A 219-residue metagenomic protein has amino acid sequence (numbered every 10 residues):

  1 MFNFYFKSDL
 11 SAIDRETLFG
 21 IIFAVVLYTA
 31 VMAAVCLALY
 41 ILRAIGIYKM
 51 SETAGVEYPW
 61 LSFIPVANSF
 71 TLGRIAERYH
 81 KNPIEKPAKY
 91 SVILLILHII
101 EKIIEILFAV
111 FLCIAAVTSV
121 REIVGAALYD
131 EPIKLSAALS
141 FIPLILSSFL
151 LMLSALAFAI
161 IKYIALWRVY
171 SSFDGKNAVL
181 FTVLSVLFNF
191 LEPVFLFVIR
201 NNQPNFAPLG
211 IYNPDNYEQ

Functional and structural regions predicted by a protein language model:
M1-C36, H98-A159, N216-Q219: Membrane-helix interface segments in multi-pass membrane proteins
Y5-I21, M32-I103, F158-Q219: Membrane-interface extramembranous regions at the lipid-water interface
